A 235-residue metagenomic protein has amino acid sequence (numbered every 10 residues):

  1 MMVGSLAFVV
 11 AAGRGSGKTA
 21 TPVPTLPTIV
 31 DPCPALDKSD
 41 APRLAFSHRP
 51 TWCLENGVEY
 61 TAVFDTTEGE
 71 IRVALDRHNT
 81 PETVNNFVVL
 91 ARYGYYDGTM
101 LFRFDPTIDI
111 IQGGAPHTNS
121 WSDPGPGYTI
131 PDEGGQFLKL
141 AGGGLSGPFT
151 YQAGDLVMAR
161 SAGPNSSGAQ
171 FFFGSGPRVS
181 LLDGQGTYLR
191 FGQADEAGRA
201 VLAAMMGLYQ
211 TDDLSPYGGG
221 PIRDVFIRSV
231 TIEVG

Functional and structural regions predicted by a protein language model:
M1-G235: Cyclophilin-like peptidyl-prolyl cis-trans isomerases
